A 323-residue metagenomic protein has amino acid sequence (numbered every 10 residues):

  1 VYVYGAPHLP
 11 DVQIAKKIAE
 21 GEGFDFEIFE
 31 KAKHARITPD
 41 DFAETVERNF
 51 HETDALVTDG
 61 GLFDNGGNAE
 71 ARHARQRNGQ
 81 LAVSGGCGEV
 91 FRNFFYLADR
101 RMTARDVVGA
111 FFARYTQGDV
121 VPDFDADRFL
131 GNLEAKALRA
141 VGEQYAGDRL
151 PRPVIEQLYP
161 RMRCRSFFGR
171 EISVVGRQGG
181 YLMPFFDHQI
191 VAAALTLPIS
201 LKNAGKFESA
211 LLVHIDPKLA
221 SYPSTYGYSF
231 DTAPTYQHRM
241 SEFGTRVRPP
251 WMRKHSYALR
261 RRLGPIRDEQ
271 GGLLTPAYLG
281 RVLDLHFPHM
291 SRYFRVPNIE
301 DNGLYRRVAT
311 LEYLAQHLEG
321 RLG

Functional and structural regions predicted by a protein language model:
V1, D11-A15, I190: Extended, hydrophobic alpha-helical segments in both membrane/secreted and soluble proteins
V1-A6, F29: Phosphate-binding active sites in nucleotide-utilizing proteins
P7-L9, K33-A35, C87-F91, Y96-L97 (+4 more regions): Short, solvent-exposed loop/turn segments at secondary-structure junctions
V12, K16-E52, F91, A137-V141: A conserved beta-strand->alpha-helix junction
I18, F42-E47, N93-V107, S200-L201 (+2 more regions): Short secondary-structure boundary/capping segments
T58-R75, F167-F168: A conserved donor-nucleotide-binding helix/loop in the catalytic core of Leloir-type glycosyltransferases
N68-G131, G180-F185: Active-site adenylate/phosphate-handling loop in enzymes that bind or generate adenylated species
R77, Y115-G323: Adenosyl-5′-phosphate
